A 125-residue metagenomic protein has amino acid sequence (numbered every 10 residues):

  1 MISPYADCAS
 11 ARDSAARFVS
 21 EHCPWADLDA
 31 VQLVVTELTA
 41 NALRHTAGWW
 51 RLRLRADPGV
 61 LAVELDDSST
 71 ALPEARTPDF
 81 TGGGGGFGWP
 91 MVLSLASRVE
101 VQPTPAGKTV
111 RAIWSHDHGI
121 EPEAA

Functional and structural regions predicted by a protein language model:
M1-S3: Short amphipathic
A6, A26, Q102-P105: A general, composition-driven signal for non-globular sequence regions
A9-T36: Conserved short strand/loop->alpha-helix "switch" segment adjacent to the catalytic nucleotide/phosphoryl-transfer site
E37-A42: Active-site beta-strand->loop segment that positions catalytic residues and contacts the acyl thioester
L43-A125: Conserved beta-strand-loop-beta-strand hairpin that lines the nucleotide-binding pocket of ATP/GTP-utilizing enzymes
